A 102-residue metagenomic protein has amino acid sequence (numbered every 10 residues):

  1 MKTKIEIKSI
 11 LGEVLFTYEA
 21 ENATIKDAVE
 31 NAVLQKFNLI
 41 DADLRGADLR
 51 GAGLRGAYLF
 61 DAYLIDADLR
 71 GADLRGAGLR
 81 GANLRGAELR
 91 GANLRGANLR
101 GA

Functional and structural regions predicted by a protein language model:
M1-N31: Terminal amphipathic alpha-helical/low-complexity segments used for targeting or macromolecular assembly
A20-A102: Tandem repeat scaffolds
